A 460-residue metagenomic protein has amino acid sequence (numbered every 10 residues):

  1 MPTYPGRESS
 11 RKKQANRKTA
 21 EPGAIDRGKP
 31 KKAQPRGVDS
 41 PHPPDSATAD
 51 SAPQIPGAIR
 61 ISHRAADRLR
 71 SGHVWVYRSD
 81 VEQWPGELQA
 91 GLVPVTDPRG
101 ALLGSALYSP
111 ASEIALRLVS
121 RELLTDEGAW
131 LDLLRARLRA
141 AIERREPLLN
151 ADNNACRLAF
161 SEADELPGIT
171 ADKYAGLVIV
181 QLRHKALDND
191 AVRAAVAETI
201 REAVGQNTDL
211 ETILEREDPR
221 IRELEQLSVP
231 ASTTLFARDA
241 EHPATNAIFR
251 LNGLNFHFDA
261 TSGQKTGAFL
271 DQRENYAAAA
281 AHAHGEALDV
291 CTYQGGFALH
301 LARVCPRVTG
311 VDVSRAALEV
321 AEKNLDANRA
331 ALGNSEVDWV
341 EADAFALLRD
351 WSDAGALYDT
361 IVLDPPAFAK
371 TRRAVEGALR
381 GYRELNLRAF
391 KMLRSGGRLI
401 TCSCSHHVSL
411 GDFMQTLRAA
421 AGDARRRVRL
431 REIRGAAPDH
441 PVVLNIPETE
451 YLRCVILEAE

Functional and structural regions predicted by a protein language model:
P2-A175: Non-catalytic accessory regions of SAM-dependent methyltransferases
L103, I179, N255-F256: Short, isolated positions in well-ordered beta-strands
A111-S112, A186-L187, Q264-K265: Short, surface-exposed beta-strand-loop junctions and turns on beta-sheet-rich folds
A129, R135-N154, I179-S228: Cysteine-centered catalytic environments shared across enzyme families
A159-D172, R193-A268: Non-catalytic substrate-recognition/targeting regions of SAM-dependent transferases
A175-H184, G397-C404: Short glycine-rich, basic-tinged beta-strand/loop micro-motifs
L235, D239-E460: Rossmann-like S-adenosyl-L-methionine
